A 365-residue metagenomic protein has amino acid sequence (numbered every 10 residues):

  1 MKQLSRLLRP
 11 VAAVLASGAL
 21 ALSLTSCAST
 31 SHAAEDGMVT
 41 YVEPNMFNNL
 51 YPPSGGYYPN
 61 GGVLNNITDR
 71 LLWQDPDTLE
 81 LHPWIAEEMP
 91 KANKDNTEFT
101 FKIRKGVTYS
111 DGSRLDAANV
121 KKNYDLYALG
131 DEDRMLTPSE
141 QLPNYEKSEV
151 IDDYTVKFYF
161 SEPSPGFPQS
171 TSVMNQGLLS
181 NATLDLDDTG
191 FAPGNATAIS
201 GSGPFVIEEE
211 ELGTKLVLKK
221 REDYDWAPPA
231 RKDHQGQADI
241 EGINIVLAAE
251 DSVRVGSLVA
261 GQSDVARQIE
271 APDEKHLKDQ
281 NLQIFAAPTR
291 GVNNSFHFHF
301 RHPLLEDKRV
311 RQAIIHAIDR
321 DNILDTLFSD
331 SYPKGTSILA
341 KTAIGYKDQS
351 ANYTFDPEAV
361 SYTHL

Functional and structural regions predicted by a protein language model:
M1-M38: Short, low-complexity disordered leader/linker segments with a strong preference for bacterial N-terminal type II
V42-K94, D125: N-terminal lobe/hinge region of extracytoplasmic solute-binding protein
E80, V173-G242: Gly/Pro-rich hinge or "lid" segments in bacterial periplasmic/extracellular proteins
E88-D133, I151, K157, L304: Aromatic- and charge-enriched surface segment that lines or borders ligand/interaction sites
K102, P138-D185, P204-E211: Surface-exposed binding/hinge segments that line and control ligand-binding clefts or catalytic entry sites
P193, Y224-H276: Ligand-site clamp/hinge motif
F205, K334-L365: Structural transition elements
R301, L305-A343, P357: Periplasmic-binding protein-like
